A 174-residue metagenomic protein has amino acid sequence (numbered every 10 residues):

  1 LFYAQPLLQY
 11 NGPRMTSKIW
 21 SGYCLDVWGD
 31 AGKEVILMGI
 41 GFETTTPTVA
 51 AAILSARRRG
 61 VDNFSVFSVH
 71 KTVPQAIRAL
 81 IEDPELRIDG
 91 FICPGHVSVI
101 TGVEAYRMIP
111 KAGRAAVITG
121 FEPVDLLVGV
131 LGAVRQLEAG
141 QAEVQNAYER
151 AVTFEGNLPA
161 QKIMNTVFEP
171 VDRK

Functional and structural regions predicted by a protein language model:
F2-G29, V73-P74: Glycine-rich oxoanion-binding loops at beta->alpha junctions
N11, G32, V61-N63, R87-I88 (+1 more regions): A generic structural signal for alpha->beta connector loops
R14, V66, A116-I118: Conserved beta-strand scaffold positions in the cores of enzyme catalytic domains, especially in NTP/NDP-utilizing
W20-C24, T48-A56, I77-L80, I109 (+1 more regions): Buried hydrophobic packing segments
D26-M38, A52: Membrane-interface helix-loop-helix junctions at boundaries between adjacent transmembrane segments
M38, F42-A105: Phosphate/pyrophosphate-binding betaalpha-module
E85-F154: A conserved active-site cap/scaffold subdomain adjacent to cofactor or substrate pockets
E143-K174: Active-site loops and adjacent core secondary-structure elements that bind or stabilize anionic groups
